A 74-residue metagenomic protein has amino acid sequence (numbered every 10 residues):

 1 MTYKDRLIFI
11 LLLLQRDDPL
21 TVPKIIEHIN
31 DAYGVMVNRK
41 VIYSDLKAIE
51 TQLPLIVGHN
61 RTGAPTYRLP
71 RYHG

Functional and structural regions predicted by a protein language model:
M1-G74: Short, basic/aromatic recognition patches that contact phosphate-bearing ligands
